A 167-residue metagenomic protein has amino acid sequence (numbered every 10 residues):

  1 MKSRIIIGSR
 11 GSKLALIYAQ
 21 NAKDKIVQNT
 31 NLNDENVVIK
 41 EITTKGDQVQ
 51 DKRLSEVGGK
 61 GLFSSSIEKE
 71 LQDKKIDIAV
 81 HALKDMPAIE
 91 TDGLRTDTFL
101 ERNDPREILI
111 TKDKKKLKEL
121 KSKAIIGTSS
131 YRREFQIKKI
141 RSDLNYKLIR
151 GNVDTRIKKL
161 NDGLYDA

Functional and structural regions predicted by a protein language model:
M1-A167: Domain-level signature for soluble enzymes in the chorismate/prephenate branch of the shikimate pathway
